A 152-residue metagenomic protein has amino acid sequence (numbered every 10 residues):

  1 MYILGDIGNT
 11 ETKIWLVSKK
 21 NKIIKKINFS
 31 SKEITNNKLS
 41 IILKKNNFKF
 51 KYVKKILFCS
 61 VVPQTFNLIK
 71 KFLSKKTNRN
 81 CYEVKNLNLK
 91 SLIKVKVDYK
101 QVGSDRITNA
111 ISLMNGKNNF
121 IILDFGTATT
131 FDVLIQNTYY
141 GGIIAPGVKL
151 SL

Functional and structural regions predicted by a protein language model:
M1-I24, L113, K117-N137: Gly/Thr-rich phosphate-binding beta-strand-loop-beta motif of the actin/hexokinase/Hsp70
Y2-N80: Conserved phosphate-binding loops in N-terminal lobes of ATP-dependent enzymes of the actin/Hsp70/sugar-kinase
T10, D105, A128, I143-I144 (+1 more regions): Gly/Ser/Thr-rich beta-alpha loop segments that engage phosphate groups in nucleotides
S31-T35, M114-G116, G141-L152: Glycine-rich phosphate-binding loop plus the immediately following alpha-helix
N36-S40, S91-V95, S151-L152: Short, charged, surface-exposed secondary-structure boundary motifs
F50-V102, I135-V148: Short beta-strand-loop/turn "lid" adjacent to the catalytic site in phosphate-handling enzymes
F66, R106-A110, L152: A general structural signal for well-ordered alpha-helical segments in protein cores
S91-F120: Conserved phosphate-binding catalytic cores of ATP/NTP-utilizing and phosphoryl-transfer enzymes
